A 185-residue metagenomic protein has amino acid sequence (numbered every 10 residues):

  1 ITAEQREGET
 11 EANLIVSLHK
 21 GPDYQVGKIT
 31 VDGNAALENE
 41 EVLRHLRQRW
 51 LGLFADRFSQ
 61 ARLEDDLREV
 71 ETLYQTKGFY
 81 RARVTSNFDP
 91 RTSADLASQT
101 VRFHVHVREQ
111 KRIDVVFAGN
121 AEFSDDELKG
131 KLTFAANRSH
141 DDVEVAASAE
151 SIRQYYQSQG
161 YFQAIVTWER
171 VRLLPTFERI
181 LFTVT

Functional and structural regions predicted by a protein language model:
I1-T185: Periplasmic polypeptide-binding modules associated with outer-membrane biogenesis and secretion
